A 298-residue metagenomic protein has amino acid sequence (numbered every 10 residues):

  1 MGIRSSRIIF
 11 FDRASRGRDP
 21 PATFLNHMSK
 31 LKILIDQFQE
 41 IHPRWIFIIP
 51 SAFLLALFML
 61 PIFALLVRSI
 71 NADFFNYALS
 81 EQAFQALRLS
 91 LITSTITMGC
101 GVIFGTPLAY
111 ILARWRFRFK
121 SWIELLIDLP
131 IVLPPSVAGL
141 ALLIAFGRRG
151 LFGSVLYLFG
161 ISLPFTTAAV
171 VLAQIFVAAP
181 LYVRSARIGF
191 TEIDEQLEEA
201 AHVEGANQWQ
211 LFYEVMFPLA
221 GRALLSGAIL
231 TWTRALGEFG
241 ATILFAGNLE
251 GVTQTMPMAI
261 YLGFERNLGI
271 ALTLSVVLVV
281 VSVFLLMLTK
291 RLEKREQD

Functional and structural regions predicted by a protein language model:
G2-P50, F117, L288-D298: Transmembrane alpha-helical segments of polytopic membrane transport and secretion proteins
K30-Q37, F84, G139-I175, A246-L249: Membrane-interfacial helix termini and adjacent extracytoplasmic/periplasmic loops of multi-pass transporters
L31-W45, A64-G99, I111-K120, L262-L268: Periplasmic/extracellular loop-to-transmembrane helix junction in inner-membrane transport proteins
I33-L34, F38-P43, F75, E81 (+1 more regions): Interhelical loop and adjacent transmembrane-helix boundary motif in polytopic membrane transport permeases
F38, F75-Y77, I96-I127, L140 (+5 more regions): Transmembrane-helix boundary motif in ABC transporter permease subunits
I49-F53, L129, F176-F190, D194 (+2 more regions): Transmembrane alpha-helices
L129, Q196-E204, A271: Short hydrophobic faces within alpha-helices
L133-G139: Transmembrane alpha-helices and adjacent helix-loop boundaries
